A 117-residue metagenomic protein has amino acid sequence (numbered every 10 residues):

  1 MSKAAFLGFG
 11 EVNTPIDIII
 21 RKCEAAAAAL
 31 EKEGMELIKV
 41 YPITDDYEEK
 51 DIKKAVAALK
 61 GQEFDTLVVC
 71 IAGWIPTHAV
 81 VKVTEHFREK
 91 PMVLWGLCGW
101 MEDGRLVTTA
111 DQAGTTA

Functional and structural regions predicted by a protein language model:
M1-A117: An N-terminal assembly and electron-transfer interface module characteristic of large anaerobic redox and radical
